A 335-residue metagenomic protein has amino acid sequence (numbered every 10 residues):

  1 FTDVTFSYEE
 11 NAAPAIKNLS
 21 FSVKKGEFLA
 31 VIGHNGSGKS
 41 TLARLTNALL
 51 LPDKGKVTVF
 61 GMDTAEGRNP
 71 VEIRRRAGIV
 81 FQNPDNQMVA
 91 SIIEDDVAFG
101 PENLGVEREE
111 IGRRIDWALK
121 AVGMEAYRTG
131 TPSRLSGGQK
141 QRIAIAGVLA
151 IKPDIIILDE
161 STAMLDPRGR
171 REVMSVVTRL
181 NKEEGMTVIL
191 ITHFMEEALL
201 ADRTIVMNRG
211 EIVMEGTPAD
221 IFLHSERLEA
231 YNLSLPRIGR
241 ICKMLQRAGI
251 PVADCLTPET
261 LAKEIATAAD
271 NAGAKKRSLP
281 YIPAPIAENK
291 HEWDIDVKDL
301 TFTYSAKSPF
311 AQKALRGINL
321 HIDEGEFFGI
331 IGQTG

Functional and structural regions predicted by a protein language model:
I32-H34, I331-Q333: The feature captures the beta-strand-to-loop junction immediately N-terminal to the Walker
N47: Helix-to-loop junction immediately C-terminal to a conserved catalytic motif
G55-A65, I73: Conserved ABC transporter NBD signature motif
E109-Y127, E292-I295: Conserved ABC ATPase "signature" region
T131-L135, Q139: Conserved ABC ATPase signature
K152: Conserved catalytic motifs of ABC-family nucleotide-binding domains
